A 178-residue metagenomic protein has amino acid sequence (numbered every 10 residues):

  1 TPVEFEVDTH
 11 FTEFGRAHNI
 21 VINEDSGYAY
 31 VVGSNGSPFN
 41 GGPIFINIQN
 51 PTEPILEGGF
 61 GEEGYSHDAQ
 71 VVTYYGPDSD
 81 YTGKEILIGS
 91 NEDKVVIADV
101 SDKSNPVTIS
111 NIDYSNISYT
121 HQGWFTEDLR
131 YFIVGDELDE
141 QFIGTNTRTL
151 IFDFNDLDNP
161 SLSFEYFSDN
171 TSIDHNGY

Functional and structural regions predicted by a protein language model:
T1-Y178: Feature marking well-ordered beta-strand scaffolds used for ligand recognition
